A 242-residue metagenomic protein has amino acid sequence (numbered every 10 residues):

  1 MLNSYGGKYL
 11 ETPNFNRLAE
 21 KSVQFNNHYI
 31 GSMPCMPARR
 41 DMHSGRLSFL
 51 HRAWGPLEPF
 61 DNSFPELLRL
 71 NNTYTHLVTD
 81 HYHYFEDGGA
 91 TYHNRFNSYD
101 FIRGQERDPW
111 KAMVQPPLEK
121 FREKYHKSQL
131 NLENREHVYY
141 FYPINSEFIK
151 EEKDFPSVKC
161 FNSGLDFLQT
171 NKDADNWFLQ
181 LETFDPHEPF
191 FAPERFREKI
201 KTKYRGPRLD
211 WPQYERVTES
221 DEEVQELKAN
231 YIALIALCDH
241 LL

Functional and structural regions predicted by a protein language model:
M1, N27-S32, L77-D80, F178-D185: Short beta-strand segments
M1-S4, K120-K159, L165-L241: Active-site-proximal cap/lid insertion segments
M1-V23, S32: Active-site-proximal N-terminal segment of extracellular/periplasmic enzymes that hydrolyze or transfer
E11, I30, G55-D61, Q225-L237: A short beta-strand-to-alpha-helix junction
F15, N62-E66, L168: Short amphipathic alpha-helical segments and helix-helix/interface helices
R39-K150: Catalytic-site neighborhoods of secreted/periplasmic enzymes that process anionic sulfate/phosphate groups
